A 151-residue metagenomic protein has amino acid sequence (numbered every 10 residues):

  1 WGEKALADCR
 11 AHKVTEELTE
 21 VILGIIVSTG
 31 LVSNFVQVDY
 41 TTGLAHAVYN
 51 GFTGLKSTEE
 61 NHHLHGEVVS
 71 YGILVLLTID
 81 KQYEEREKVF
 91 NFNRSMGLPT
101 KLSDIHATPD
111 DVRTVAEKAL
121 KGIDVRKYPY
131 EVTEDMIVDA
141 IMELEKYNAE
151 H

Functional and structural regions predicted by a protein language model:
W1-F92: Active-site segments that bind and position negatively charged phosphate/pyrophosphate groups
Q82-H151: C-terminal charged capping/lid subdomain of soluble metabolic enzymes
